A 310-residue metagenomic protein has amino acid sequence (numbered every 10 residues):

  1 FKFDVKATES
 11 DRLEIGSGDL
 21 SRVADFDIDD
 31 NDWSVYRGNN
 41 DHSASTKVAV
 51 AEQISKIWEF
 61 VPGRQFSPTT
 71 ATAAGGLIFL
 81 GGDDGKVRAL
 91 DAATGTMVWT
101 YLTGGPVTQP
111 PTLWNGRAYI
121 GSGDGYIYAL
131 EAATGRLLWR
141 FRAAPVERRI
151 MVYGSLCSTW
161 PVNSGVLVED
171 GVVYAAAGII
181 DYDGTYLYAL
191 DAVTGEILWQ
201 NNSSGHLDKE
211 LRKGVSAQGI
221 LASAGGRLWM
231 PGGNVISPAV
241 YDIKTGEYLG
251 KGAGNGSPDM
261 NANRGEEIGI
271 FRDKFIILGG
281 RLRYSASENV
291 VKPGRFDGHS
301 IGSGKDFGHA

Functional and structural regions predicted by a protein language model:
F1-T72, L77, K86, T96-T103 (+6 more regions): Aromatic (tryptophan-biased) beta-strands that constitute blades/sheets of beta-rich domains
W33, R64-V87, Y101-Y128, S155-Y188 (+3 more regions): Repeat-blade elements of multi-bladed beta-propeller folds
E52, D83, A93, W114 (+5 more regions): Short, ordered coil/turn segments that flank beta-strands lining enzyme active or ligand-binding pockets
D91, E131, D191, D242 (+1 more regions): Structural recognition of the beta-propeller blade-terminating site
